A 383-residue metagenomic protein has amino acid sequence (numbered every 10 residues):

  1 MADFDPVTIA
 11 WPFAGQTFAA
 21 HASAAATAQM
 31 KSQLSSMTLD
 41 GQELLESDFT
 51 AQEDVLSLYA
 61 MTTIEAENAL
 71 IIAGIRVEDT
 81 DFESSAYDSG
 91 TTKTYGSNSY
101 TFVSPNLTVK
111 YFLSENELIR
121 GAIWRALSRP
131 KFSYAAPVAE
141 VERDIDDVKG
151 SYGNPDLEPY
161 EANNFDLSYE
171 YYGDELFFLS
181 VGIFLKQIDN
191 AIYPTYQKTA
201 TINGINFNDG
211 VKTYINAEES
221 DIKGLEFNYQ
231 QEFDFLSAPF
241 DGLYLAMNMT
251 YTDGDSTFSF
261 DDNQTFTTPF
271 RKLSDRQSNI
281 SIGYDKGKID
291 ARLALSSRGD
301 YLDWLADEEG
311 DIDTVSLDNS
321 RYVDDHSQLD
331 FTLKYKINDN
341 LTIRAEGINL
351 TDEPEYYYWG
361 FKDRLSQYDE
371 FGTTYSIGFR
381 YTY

Functional and structural regions predicted by a protein language model:
M1, T38-L70, N98, F102 (+7 more regions): Outer-membrane beta-barrel transmembrane strands
M1-N116, D144: Signature of Gram-negative outer-membrane beta-barrel scaffolds
F13-Q29, D81-E83, E115-N164, S180-K212 (+2 more regions): Surface-exposed extracellular loop regions of Gram-negative outer-membrane beta-barrel proteins, predominantly
S47-D54, L127-I188, G204-E232, F270-R276 (+3 more regions): Outer-membrane beta-barrel signature, preferentially recognizing the C-terminal barrel domain of Gram-negative
L58-I64, L107-Y111, L167-Y171, I183 (+7 more regions): Residues on the lipid-exposed face of transmembrane beta-strands in outer-membrane beta-barrel proteins
N68, I183-Q187, I192, T199 (+2 more regions): Gram-negative outer-membrane beta-barrel transporters
N68-I71, N116-I119, E175-L179, L236-A238 (+3 more regions): Repeated loop/turn-to-beta-strand initiation elements of outer-membrane beta-barrel proteins
S297-D313, K334-Y383: C-terminal beta-signal and adjacent terminal beta-strands/loops of Gram-negative outer-membrane beta-barrel proteins
